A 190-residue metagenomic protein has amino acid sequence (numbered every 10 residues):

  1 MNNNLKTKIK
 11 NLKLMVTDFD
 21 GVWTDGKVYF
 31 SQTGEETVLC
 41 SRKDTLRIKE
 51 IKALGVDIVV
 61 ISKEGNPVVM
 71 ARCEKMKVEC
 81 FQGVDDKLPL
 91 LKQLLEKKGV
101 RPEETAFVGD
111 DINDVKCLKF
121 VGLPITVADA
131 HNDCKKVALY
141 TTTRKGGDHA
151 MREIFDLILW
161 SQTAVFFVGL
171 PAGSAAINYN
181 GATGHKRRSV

Functional and structural regions predicted by a protein language model:
M1-N3, I177-Y179: Intrinsic-disorder/low-complexity regions
N2-L88: Alpha-helical substrate-recognition element adjacent to the catalytic core
G34-S41, C80-F81, L88-G169: Mg2+-dependent phosphoryl-transfer enzymes with acidic/Ser/Thr/Gly-rich catalytic loops
F167-P171, I177-N178: Short linear segments in intrinsically disordered or otherwise low-structure-confidence regions
